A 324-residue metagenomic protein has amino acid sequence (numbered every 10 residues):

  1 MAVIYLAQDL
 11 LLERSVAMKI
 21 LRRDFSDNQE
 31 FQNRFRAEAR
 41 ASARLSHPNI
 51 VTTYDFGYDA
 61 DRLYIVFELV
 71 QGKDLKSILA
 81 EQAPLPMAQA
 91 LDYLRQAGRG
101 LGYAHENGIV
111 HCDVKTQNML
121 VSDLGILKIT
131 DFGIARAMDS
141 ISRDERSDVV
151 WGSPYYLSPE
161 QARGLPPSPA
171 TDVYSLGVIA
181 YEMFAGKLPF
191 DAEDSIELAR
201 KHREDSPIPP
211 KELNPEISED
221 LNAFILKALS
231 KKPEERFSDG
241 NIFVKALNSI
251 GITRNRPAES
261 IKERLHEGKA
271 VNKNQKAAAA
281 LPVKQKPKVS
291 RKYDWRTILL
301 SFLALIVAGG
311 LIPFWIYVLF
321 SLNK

Functional and structural regions predicted by a protein language model:
R22-R44: AlphaC helix of the eukaryotic protein kinase fold
Q29, D123-P166: Activation segment of protein kinases
F56: Activation-segment/catalytic-loop signature of the eukaryotic protein kinase fold
A60-D74, I78: Conserved short submotifs of the Hanks-type protein kinase catalytic core that shape the nucleotide-binding pocket
Y93-L94: Activation segment signature within eukaryotic-like protein kinase domains
G98-I109: Protein kinase catalytic-loop region centered on the HRD/HxD motif
L101, S153-R256: C-terminal lobe helix-coil module of Hanks-type protein kinase domains
E234, S238-P287: Juxtacatalytic C-terminal regulatory tail of Ser/Thr protein kinases
